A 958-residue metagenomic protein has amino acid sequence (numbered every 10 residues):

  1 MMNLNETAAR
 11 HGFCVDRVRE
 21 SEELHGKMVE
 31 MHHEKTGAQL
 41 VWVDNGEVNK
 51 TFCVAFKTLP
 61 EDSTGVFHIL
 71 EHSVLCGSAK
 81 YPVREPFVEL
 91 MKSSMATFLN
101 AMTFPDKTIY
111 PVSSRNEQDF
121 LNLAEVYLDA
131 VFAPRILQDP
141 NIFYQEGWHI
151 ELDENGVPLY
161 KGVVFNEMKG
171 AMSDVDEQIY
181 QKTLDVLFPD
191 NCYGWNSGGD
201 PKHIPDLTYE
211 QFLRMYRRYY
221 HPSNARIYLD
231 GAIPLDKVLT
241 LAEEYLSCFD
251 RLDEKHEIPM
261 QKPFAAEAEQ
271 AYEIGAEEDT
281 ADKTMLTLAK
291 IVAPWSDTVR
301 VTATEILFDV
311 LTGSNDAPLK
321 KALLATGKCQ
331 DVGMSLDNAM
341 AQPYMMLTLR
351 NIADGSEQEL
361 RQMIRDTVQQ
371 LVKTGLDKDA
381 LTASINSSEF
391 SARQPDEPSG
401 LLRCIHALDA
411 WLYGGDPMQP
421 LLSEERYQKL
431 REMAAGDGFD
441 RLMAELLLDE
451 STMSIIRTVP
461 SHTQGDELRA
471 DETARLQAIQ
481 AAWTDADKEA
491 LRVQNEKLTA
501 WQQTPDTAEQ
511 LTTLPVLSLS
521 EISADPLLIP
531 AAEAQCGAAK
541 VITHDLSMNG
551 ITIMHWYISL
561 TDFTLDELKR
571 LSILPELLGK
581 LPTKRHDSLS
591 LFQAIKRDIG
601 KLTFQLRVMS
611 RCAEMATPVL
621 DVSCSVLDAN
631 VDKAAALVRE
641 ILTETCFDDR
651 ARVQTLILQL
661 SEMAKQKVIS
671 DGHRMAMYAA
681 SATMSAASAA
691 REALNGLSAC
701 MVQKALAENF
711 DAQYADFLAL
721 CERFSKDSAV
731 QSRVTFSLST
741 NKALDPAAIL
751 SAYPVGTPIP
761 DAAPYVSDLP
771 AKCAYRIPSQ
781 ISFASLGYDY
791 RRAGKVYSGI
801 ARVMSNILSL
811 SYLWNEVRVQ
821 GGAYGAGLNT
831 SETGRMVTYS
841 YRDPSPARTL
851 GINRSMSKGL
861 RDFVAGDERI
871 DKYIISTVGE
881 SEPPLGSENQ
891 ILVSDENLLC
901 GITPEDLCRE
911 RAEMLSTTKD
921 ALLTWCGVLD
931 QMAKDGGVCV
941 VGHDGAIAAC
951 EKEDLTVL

Functional and structural regions predicted by a protein language model:
M1-T51: Non-catalytic terminal extensions that flank enzyme cores
M2-L4, S384-H544, R674-V766, K772-R776 (+2 more regions): C-terminal regions of mature proteins
N3, G77, R135, D139-E177 (+15 more regions): Non-catalytic accessory/assembly modules
G26, D44-D129, A133, N141 (+11 more regions): M16/MPP (pitrilysin/insulinase) zinc-metallopeptidase core fold and M16-derived inactive scaffolds
D44-G46, C53-A55, F165, K169 (+10 more regions): His/Glu-based metal-binding/catalytic segments typifying zinc-dependent metallopeptidases
G77, V112-Y160, Q342-E397, L412-Q419 (+6 more regions): M16/insulysin-pitrilysin zinc metalloprotease superfamily fold
N116, W148-G156, E167, A171 (+10 more regions): Short, conserved secondary-structure transition motifs
L286-D379, G537-S547, T552-C612, L718 (+6 more regions): Structured mid-domain segments that build the active-site/substrate or prosthetic-cofactor binding neighborhood
